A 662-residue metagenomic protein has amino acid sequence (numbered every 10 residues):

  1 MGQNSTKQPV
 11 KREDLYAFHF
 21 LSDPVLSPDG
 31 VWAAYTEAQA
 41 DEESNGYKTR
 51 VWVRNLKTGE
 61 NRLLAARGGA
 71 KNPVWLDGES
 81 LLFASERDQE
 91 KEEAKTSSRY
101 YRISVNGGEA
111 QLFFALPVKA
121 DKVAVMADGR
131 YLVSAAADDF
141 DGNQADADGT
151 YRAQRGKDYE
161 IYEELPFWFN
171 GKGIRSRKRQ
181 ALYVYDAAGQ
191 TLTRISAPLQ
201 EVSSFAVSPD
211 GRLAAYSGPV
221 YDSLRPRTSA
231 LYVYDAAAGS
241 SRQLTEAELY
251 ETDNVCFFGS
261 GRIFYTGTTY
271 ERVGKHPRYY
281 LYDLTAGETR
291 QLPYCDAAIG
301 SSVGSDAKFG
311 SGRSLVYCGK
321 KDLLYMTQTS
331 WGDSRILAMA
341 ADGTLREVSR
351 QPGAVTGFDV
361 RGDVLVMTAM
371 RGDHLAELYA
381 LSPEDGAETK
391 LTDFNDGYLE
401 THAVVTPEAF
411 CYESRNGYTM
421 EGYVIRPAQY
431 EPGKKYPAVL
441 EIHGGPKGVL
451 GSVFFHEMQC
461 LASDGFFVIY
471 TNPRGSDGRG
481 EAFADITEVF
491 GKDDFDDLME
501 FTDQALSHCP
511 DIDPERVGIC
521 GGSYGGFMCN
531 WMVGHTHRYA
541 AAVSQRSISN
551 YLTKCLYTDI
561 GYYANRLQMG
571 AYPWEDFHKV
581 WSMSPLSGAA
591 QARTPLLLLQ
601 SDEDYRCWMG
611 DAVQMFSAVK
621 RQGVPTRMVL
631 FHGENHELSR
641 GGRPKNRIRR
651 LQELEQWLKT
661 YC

Functional and structural regions predicted by a protein language model:
E13-T49: Beta-strand-rich domains and repeat architectures in extracellular enzymes and scaffolds, especially beta-propellers
F18-A33, A66-A84, A110, A115-L132 (+10 more regions): Conserved beta-propeller blade repeats
D23-V25, I161-E163, W168-F169, R175-A181 (+6 more regions): Non-catalytic accessory segments flanking enzyme active sites
E43-K48, E90-S97, G173-R179, S223-S229 (+3 more regions): Short, solvent-exposed loop/turn segments at conserved positions within beta-propeller repeat blades
T49, A137-Y183, R278-Y280, C295 (+2 more regions): Predominantly five- to eight-bladed beta-propeller fold
L56-G59, S104-G108, D186-Q190, D235-G239 (+3 more regions): Short loop/turn segments that connect beta-strands within beta-propeller blades
F394-E515, G522, L556: Cap/lid segment of the alpha/beta-hydrolase catalytic domain
P473-C662: Active-site-proximal cap/loop segments of hydrolase catalytic domains
